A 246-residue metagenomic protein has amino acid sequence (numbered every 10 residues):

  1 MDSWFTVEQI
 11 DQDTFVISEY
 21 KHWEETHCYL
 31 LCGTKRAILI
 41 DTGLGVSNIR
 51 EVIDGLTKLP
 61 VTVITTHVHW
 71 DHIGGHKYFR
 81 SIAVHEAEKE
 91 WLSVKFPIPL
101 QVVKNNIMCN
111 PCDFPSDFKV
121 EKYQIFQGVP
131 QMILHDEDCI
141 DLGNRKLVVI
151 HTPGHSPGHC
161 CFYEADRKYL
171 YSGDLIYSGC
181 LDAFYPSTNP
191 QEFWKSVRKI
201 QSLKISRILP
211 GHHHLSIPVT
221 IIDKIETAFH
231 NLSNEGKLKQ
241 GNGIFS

Functional and structural regions predicted by a protein language model:
W4-G55, C161-G173, Y177: Conserved beta-strand hairpin/beta-sheet module of binuclear metal-dependent hydrolase folds, prominently
Q9, V16, T65, A83-V84 (+3 more regions): Structural signal for conserved beta-strand scaffold positions within catalytic alpha/beta enzyme cores
Q9-F15, F118-K122, G143-R145: Short Pro/Gly-enriched beta-strand edge/turn motifs at strand-loop
S18, C32, H135, D141 (+1 more regions): Residue-level detector of conserved, well-ordered beta-strand and adjacent loop positions that form binding/recognition
G33-T34, T57-P60, H76-I82, A165-R167 (+1 more regions): Short glycine/proline-enriched coil/turn segments at helix->beta-strand junctions
A37-L39, L44-G45, I125, M132 (+2 more regions): Metallo-beta-lactamase
G45-C139, I221, I225-L238: Active-site HxH/HxHxD metal-binding segment of metal-dependent hydrolases
L238-S246: C-terminal regulatory/interaction regions
